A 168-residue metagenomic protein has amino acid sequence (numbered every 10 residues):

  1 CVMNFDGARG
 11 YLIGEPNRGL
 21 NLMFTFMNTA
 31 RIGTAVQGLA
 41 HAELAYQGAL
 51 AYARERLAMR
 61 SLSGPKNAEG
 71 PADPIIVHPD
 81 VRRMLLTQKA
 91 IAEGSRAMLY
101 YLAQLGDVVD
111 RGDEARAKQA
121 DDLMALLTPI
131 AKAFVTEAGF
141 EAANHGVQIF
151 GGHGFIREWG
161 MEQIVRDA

Functional and structural regions predicted by a protein language model:
C1-A168: Internal glycine-rich alpha/beta core junctions
